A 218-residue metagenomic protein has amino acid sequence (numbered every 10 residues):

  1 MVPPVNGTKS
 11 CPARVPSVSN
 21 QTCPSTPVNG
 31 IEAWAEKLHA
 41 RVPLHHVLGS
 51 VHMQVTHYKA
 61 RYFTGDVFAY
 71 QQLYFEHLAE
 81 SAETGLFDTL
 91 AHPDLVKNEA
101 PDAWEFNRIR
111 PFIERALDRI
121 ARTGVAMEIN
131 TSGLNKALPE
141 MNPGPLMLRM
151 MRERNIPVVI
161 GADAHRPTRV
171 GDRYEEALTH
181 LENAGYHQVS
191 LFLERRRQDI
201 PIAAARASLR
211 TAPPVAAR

Functional and structural regions predicted by a protein language model:
M1-T123, A205-R218: Extended substrate/RNA-proximal surfaces in nucleic-acid metabolism proteins
V2, W104-R218: Charged catalytic cores and adjacent phosphate/nucleic-acid-binding surfaces used for phosphate/nucleic-acid chemistry
